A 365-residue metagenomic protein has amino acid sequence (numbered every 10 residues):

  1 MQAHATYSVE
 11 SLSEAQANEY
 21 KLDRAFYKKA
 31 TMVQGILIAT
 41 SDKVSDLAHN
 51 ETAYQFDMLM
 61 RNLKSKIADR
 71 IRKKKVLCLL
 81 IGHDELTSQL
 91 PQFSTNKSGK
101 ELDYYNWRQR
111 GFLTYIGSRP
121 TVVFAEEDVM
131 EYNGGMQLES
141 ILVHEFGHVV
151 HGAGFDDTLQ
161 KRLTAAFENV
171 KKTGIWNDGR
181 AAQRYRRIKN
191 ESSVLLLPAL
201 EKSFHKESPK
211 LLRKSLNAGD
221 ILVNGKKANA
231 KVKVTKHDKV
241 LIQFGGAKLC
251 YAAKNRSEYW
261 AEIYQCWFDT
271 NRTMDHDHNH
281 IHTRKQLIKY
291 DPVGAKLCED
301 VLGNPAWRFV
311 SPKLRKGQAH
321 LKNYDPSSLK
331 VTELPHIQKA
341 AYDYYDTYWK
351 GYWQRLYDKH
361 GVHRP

Functional and structural regions predicted by a protein language model:
Y7-V9, A15-N18, L22-D178, D277-H280: Acidic/His-rich structured neighborhood in mature extracellular/periplasmic domains
D23-R24, K28-A30, L212, W353-R364: Ser/Thr/Asn(+Pro)-rich, low-complexity disordered segments
E51, Q55, L59, A199 (+3 more regions): Amphipathic alpha-helical segments that form well-ordered structural scaffolds and often line/cohere around active
M58, N62, A153, K202-S203 (+2 more regions): Active-site catalytic microenvironments for nucleophilic, acid-base chemistry
E139, V143, S192, L196 (+1 more regions): Hydrophobic (often cysteine-bearing) scaffold residues that line and stabilize catalytic clefts of nucleotide/cofactor
G152-Y185, K236-K239, Q243-D269: Post-HExxH zinc-binding segment in Zn-dependent metallohydrolases
Q183-V240: A basic, amphipathic helix-loop patch mediating RNA/tRNA/ribosome contacts
A253, S257, E262-P365: Pan-zinc metallopeptidase signature
